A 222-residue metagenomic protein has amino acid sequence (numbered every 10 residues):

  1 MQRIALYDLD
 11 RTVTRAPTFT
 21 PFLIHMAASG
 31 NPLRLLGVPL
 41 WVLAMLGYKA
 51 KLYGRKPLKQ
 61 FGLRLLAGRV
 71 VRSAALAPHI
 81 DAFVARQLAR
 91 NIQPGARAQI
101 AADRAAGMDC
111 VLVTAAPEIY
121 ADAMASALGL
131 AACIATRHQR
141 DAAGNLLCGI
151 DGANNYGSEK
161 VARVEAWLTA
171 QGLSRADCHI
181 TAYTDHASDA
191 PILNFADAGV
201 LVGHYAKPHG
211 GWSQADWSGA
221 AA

Functional and structural regions predicted by a protein language model:
M1-K51: Active-site neighborhood of HAD-like aspartate-dependent phosphohydrolases
Q2, A74, P78, A85-A222: C-terminal cap/substrate-recognition subdomain and adjoining C-terminal extension of metal-dependent phosphatase-like
L9, K56, R72-A77: Catalytic cores of transferase enzymes with a strong primary signal for eukaryotic protein kinases
T14, G68-R72, Y156: A generic short alpha-helical patch detector that favors 3-5-residue windows in or near N-terminal regions
P17-T20, P57-Q60, P78, I119 (+1 more regions): A generic alpha-helix surface/boundary motif
A27-A28, F61-A67, D81-L88, N155: Short acidic/polar alpha-helix capping motifs at helix-coil junctions
L46-A50, P57-R69: Helix-loop "lid/cap" segments that line or gate small-molecule binding pockets
